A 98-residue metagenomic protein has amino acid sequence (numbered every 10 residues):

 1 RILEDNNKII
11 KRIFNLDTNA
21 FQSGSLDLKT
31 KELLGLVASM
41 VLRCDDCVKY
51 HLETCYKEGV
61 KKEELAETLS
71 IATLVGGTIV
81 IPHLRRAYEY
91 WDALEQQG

Functional and structural regions predicted by a protein language model:
R1-E32, V80-G98: Acidic, glycine/proline-rich low-complexity segments that act as flexible tails and inter-domain linkers
E4, F21, L42-R43, V60: Residues in soluble alpha-helical coiled-coils and helical-bundle/repeat scaffolds
K8-I10, Y50-K62: Iron-sulfur (Fe-S) cluster-binding segments and ferredoxin-like electron-carrier domains, especially [2Fe-2S]
T18, G35, L52-Y56, L69-S70: Amphipathic alpha-helical segments within well-ordered protein domains
T30-S39, T68-V75: Alpha-helical scaffold segments that form or flank carboxylate-/histidine-based iron centers
L34, A38-Y50: Short, thiol/selenol-centered motifs that function as redox-active sites or metal-ligating centers
C44, V75-P82: Amphipathic C-terminal alpha-helical segment
